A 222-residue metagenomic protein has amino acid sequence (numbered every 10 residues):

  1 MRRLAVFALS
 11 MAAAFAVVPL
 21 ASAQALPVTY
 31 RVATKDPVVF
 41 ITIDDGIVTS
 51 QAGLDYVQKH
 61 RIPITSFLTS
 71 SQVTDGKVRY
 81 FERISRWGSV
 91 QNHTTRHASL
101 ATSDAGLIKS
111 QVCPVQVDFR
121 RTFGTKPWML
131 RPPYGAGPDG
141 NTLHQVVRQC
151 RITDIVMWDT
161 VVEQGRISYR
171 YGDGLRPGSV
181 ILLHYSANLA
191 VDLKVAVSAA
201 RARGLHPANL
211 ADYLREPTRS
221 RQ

Functional and structural regions predicted by a protein language model:
M1-L4: Positively charged n-region of N-terminal signal peptides that target proteins for export
F7-V17: Bacterial N-terminal signal peptides
F15-A16, V57, G106, V197: Residues in and immediately flanking transmembrane alpha helices
V18-A25: Sec-dependent signal peptide cleavage junction
A25-S103, L107-I108, D118, K126: Active-site beta->alpha N-cap acidic-glycine motif
A52, S99-H206, A211-R221: Catalytic domains of cell-wall/extracellular-matrix polysaccharide-remodeling enzymes, centered on de-N-acetylation
